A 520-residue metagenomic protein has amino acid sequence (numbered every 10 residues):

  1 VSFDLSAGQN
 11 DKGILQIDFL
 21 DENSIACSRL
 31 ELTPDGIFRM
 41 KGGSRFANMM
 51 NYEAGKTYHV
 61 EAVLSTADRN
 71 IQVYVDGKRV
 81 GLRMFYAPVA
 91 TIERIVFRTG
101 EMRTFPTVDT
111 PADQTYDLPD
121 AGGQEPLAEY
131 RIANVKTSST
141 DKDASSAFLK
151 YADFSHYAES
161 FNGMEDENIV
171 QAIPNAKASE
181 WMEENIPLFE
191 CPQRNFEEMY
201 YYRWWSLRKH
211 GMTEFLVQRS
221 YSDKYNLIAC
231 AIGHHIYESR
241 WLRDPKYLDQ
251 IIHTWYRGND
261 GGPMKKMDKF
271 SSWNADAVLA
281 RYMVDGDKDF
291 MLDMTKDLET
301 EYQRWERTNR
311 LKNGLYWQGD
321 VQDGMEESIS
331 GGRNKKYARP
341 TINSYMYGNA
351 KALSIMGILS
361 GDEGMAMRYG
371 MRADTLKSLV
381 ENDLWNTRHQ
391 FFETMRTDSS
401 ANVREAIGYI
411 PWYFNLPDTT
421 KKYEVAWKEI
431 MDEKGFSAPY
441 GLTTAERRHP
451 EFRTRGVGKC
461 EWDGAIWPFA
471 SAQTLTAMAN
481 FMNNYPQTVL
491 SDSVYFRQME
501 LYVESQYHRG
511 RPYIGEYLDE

Functional and structural regions predicted by a protein language model:
V1-F38: Secretory/extracellular carbohydrate-interaction modules and structurally similar beta-sandwich "look-alikes"
F3, G55-L64, I71-V73: Short tryptophan-centered beta-strand motifs in secreted/extracellular beta-sheet-rich domains of glycan-recognition
R39-H59: Short, aromatic/His-centered strand-loop micro-motif at the edge of beta-sheets
R83-Y130: Flexible glycan-contacting loops in extracellular carbohydrate-active proteins
S145-V170, G262-S272, E306-R372, N386-H389 (+3 more regions): The feature captures the catalytic groove of carbohydrate-active enzymes
S160-T295, E299, E393, T397-L416 (+5 more regions): Substrate-binding groove/exosite segments of carbohydrate-active enzymes
N195-Y202, D244-G258, K288-E306, N349 (+3 more regions): Extended, well-ordered alpha-helical scaffold segments
S360-R396, E424-E520: Non-catalytic carbohydrate-binding regions of carbohydrate-active enzymes
